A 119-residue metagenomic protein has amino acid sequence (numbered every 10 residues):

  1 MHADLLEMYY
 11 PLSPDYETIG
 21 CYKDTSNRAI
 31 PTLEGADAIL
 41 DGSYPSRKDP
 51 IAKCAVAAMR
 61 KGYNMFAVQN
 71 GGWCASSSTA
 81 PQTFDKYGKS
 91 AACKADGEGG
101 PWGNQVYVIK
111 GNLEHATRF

Functional and structural regions predicted by a protein language model:
M1-F119: Peripheral, non-catalytic regulatory segments
